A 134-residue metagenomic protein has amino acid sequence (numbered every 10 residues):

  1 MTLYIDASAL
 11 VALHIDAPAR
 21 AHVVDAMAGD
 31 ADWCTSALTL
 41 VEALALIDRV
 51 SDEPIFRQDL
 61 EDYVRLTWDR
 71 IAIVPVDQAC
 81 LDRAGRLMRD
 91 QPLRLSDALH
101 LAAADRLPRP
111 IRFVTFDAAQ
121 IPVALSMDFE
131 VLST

Functional and structural regions predicted by a protein language model:
M1-T35, V50-D62, M127: Short, well-structured N-terminal submotif of metal-dependent ribonuclease cores
T2, L101-T134: Acidic, PIN/NYN-like endoribonuclease modules and their adjacent C-terminal/linker elements
I5, C34-T35, P75, L95-A98 (+1 more regions): Short beta-strand scaffold positions
A9-L10, T39-L40, C80, H100 (+1 more regions): Alpha-helix capping/helix-boundary segments
D30-W33, R70-A72, P108-R112: Short active-site oxyanion
D69-R89, A98-L99: Acidic catalytic patch
